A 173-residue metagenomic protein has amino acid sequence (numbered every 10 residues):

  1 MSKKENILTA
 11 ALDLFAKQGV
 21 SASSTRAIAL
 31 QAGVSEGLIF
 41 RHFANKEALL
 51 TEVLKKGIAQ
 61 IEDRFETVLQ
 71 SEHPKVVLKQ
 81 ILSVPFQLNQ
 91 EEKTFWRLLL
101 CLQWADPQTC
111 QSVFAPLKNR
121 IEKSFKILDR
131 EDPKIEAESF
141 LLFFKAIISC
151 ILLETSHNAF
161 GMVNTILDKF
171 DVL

Functional and structural regions predicted by a protein language model:
N6, A10, L14-A48, E52: Helix-turn-helix
T9, K75-Q90, K134, E138 (+2 more regions): Amphipathic alpha-helical segments that line or abut small-molecule/effector binding pockets and mediate allosteric
L50, L54, I58, L78 (+1 more regions): Amphipathic, non-transmembrane alpha-helical scaffold segments
V53-Q80: Amphipathic alpha-helical linker/stalk segments
L82-P85, L99-L100, F140, F144-I147: Short alpha-helical scaffolding segments that buttress acidic/His motifs in well-ordered protein cores
V84-Q108: Amphipathic alpha-helical segments used for helix-helix packing
A105-E138, G161-T165: Amphipathic alpha-helical packing segments from all-alpha helical-bundle domains
E131-F170: Hydrophobic alpha-helical segments that form the core of small-molecule binding pockets and/or dimer interfaces
